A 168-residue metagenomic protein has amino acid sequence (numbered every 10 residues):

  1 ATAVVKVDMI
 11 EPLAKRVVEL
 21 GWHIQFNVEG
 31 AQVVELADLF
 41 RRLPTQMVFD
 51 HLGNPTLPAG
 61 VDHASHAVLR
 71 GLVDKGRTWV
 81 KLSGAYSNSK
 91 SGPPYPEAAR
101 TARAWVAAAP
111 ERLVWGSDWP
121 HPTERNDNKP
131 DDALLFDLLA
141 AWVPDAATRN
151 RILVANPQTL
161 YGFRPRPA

Functional and structural regions predicted by a protein language model:
A1, Q46, G76-W79, N128-L139: Active-site gating loops and adjacent loop-to-helix segments of metal-dependent hydrolytic enzymes
V4-W115, T123, P165-P167: Catalytic pocket-lining loop regions of alpha/beta-barrel enzymes, especially the amidohydrolase/enolase/GH5 lineages
A104, P110-R112, N126-A168: Mid-to-C-terminal alpha-helical segments outside catalytic/metal-binding sites
D118: Active-site glycine-centered loops adjacent to acidic/histidine catalytic or metal-binding residues that shape
